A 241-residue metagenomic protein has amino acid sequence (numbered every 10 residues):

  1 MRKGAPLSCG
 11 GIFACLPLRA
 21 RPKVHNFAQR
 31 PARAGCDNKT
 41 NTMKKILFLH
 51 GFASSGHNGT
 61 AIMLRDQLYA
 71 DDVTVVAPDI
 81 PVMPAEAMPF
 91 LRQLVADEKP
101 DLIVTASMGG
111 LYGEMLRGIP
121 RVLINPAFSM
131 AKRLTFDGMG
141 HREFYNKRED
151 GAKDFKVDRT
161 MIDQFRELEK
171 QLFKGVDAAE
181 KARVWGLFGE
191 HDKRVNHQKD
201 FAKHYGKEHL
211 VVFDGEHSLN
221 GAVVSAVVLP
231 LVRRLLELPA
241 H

Functional and structural regions predicted by a protein language model:
F13-L16, F27: Short hydrophobic targeting helices and cationic amphipathic motifs that mediate membrane/organellar targeting
N26-T42: Short, Lys/Arg-enriched N-terminal segments with co-localized hydrophobic residues within the first ~10-30 amino acids
K44-D97, E216-H217: Active-site catalytic motif of lipid deacylating hydrolases and related acyltransferases
V104-G113: Gly/Ala-rich beta-loop-alpha elbow adjacent to hydrolase catalytic centers
P120-H241: The alpha/beta-hydrolase serine catalytic core
